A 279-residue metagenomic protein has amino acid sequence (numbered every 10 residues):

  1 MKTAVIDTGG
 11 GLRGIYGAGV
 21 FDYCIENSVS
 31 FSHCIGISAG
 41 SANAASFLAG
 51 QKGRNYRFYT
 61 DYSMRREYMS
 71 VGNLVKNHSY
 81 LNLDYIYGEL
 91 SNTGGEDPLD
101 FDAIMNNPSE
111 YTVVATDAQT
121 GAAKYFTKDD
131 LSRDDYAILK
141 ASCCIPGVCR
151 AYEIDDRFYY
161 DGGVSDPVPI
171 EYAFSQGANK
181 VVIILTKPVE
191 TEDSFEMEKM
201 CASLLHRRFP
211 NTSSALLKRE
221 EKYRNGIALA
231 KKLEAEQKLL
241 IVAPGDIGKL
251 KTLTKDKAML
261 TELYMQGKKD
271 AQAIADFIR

Functional and structural regions predicted by a protein language model:
M1-I37, A45-R279: Patatin-like phospholipase
